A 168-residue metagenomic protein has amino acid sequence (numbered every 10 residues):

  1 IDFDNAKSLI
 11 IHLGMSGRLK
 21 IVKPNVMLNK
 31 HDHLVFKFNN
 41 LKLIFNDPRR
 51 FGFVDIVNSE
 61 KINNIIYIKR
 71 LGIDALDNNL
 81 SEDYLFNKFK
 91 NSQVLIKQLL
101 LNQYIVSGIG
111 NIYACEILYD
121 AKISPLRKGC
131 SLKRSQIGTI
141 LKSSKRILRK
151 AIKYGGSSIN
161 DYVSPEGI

Functional and structural regions predicted by a protein language model:
I1-V94, Q98, Q103-Y104, R134-G138: Short loop/hinge segments at the start of secondary-structure elements
Y84-I168: Basic, nucleic-acid-binding surfaces and adjacent catalytic neighborhoods in DNA/RNA-processing proteins
